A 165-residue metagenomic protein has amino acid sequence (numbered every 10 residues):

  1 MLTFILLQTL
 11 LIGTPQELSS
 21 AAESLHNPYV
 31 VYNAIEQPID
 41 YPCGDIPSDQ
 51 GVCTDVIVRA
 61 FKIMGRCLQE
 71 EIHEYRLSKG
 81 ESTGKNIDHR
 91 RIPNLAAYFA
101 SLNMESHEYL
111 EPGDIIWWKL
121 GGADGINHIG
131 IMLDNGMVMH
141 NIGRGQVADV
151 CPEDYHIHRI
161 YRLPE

Functional and structural regions predicted by a protein language model:
M1-L2: N-terminal hydrophobic targeting signals that begin at the initiator methionine
I5-A100: N-terminal capping segments
S19, L77-Q146: ...with weaker cross-activation on analogous glycine-rich loops/strands in unrelated enzymes
Y32-G51, I72-H73, L77, W118-R159: Glycine-rich catalytic cores of cysteine/serine-nucleophile enzymes that process amide/ester linkages in cell-envelope
C67, K119, L163: Short regulatory "switch" loops immediately downstream of catalytic or recognition motifs within protein catalytic
N103, E108, P152-E165: Short, low-complexity, Pro/Ser/Thr/Gly-rich segments in the mature regions of secreted, periplasmic
